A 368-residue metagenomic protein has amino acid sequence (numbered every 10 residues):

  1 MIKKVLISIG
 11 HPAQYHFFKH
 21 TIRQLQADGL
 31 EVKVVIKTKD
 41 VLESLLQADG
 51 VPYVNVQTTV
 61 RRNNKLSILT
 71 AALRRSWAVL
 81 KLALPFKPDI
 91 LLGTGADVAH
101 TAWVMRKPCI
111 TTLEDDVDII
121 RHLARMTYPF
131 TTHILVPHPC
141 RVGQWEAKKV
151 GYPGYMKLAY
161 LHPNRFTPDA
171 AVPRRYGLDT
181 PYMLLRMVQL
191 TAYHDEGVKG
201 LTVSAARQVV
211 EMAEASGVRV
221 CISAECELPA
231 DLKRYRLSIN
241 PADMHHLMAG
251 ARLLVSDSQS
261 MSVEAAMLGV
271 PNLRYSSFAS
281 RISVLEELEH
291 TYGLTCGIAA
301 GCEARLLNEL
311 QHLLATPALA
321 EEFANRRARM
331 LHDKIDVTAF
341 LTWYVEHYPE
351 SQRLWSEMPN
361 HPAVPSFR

Functional and structural regions predicted by a protein language model:
I9, Q26-A71: Conserved nucleotide-sugar phosphate-binding/catalytic loop shared by glycosyltransferases and other
D49-D89, R236, E321: Phosphate/nucleotide-donor binding subsite
D49-R62, V104, L190, R207-N240: Catalytic donor nucleotide-activated moiety binding site of glycosyltransferases and closely related
R75-V79, C221, E225-M261: Donor nucleotide-activated moiety binding/catalytic core segment of transferases that use nucleotide-activated donors
I90-T101, T111, M244-E286: A donor-sugar binding/catalytic signature common to diverse glycosyltransferases and related nucleotide-sugar
T131-G200: A nucleotide-sugar donor-handling region in carbohydrate enzymes
M267-R326: Catalytic binding pocket for nucleotide-activated donors in carbohydrate/polymer assembly enzymes
A315-R368: C-terminal amphipathic helix plus adjacent low-complexity, charged tail appended to glycosyltransferase catalytic
